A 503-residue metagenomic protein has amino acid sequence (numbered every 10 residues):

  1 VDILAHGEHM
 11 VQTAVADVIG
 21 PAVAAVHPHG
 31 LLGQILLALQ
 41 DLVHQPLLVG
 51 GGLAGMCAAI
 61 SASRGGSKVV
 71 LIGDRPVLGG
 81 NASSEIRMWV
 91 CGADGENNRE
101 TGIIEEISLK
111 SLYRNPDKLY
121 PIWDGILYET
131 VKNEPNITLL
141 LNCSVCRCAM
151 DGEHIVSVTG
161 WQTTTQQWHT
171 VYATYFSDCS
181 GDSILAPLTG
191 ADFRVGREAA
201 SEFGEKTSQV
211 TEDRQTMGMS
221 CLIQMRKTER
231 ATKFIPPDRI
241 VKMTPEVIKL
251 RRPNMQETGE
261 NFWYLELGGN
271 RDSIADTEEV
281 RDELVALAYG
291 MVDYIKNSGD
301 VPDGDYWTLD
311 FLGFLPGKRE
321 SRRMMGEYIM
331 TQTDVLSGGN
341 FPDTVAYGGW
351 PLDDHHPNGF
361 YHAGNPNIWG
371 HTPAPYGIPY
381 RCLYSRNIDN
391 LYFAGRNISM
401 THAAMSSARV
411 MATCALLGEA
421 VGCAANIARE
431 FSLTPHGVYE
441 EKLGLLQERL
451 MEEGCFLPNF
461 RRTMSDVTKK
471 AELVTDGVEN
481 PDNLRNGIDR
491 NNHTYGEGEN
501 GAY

Functional and structural regions predicted by a protein language model:
V1-V43: Intrinsically disordered, low-complexity segments enriched in glycine and mixed charged residues
L47-V49, A149, A173: Membrane-embedded transmembrane-helix bundle of lipid-linked glycan/lipid transferases
L47-V70: N-terminal Rossmann-like FAD-binding beta1-loop-alpha1 element of flavoenzymes
G51-A54, R99, R114-W123, Q215 (+4 more regions): Extracytoplasmic/periplasmic, Sec-exported soluble proteins
A54-C57, V77, I122-E129, I184 (+3 more regions): Extracytoplasmic/secreted proteins, especially bacterial periplasmic and envelope-associated proteins
S61, S67-K68, I72-H154, P187 (+2 more regions): Conserved N-terminal/central alpha/beta ligand/cofactor-binding core
N81, N142, C146, H154 (+2 more regions): Flavin (FAD/FMN)-binding glycine-rich loop and adjacent Rossmann-like elements that form
L457-Y503: Disordered, acidic Ser/Thr/Pro-rich linker "stalks" and the adjacent N-terminal cap of the next globular domain
